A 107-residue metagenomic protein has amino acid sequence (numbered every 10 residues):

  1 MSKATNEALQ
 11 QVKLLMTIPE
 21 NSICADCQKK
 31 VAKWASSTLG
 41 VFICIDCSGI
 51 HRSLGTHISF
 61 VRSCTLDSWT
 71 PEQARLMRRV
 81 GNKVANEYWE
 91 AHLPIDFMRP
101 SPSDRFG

Functional and structural regions predicted by a protein language model:
M1-S22: Proximal pre-RING flanking segment of RING-type E3 ubiquitin ligases
E7-L14, I45-G107: Cys/His-rich, Zn2+-coordinating zinc-finger modules
I18-N21, T38-V41, K83: Processing junctions and N-termini across compartments
C24-C27, C44: Short cysteine-rich clusters marking metal-coordination/redox-active sites
C27-K30, I50: Short hydrophobic alpha-helical module
K30-L39: Canonical RING-type zinc finger of E3 ubiquitin-protein ligases
